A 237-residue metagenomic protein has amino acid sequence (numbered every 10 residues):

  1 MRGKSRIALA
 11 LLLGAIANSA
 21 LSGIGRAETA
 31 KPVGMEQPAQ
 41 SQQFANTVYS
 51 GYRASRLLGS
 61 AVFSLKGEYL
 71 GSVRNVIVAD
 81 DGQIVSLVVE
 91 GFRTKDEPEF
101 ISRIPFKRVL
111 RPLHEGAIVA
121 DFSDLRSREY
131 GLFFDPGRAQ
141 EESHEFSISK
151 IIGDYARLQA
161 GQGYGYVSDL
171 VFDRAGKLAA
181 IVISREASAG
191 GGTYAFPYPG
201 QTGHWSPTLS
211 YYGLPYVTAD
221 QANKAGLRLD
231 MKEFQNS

Functional and structural regions predicted by a protein language model:
R2-S5, G23-S237: Peripheral interaction segments used for macromolecular assembly
A10-A20: Bacterial N-terminal signal peptides
